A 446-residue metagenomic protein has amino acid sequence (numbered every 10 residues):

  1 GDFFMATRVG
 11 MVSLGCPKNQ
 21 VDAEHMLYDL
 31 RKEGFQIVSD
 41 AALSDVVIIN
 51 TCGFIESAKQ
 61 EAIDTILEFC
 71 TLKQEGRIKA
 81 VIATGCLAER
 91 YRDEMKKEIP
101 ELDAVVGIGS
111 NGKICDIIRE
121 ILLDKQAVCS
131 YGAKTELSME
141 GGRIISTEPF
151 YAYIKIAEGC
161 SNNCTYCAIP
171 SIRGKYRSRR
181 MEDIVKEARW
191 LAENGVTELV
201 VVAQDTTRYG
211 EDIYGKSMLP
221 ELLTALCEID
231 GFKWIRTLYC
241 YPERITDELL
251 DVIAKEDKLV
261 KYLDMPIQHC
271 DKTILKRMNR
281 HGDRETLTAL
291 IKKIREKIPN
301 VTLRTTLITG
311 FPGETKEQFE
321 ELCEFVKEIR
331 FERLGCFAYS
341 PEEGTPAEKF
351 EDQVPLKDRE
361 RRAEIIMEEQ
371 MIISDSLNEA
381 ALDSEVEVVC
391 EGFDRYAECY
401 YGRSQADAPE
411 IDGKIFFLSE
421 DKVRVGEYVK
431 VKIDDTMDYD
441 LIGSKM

Functional and structural regions predicted by a protein language model:
F4-Y209, E248, L259, L263 (+5 more regions): Proteins enriched for Cys/Gly/acidic motifs involved in redox and nucleic-acid/cofactor modification
C16, G210-C227, G231, R277-M278 (+1 more regions): Radical SAM enzyme [4Fe-4S]-AdoMet core and its adjacent flexible, acidic and glycine-rich loops/tails across
A80-G85, R90, E193-E317: Conserved SAM/AdoMet-binding glycine-rich loop
I99-P100, I121-D124, S217-L219, I253-K255 (+2 more regions): Short, hinge-like loop/turn segments at secondary-structure boundaries
I184, V201, T237, M265 (+6 more regions): Conserved, mostly hydrophobic/aromatic
A203, Y239, I267-H269, T305-T309 (+6 more regions): Active-site proximal loops enriched in glycine and acidic residues that flank catalytic Cys/His/Asp and coordinate
E314, E321, I329-F331: Contiguous mid-protein beta-loop-alpha structural module that forms a pocket-lining wall or clamp of enzyme active
K349-M446: Terminal RNA-binding accessory module
